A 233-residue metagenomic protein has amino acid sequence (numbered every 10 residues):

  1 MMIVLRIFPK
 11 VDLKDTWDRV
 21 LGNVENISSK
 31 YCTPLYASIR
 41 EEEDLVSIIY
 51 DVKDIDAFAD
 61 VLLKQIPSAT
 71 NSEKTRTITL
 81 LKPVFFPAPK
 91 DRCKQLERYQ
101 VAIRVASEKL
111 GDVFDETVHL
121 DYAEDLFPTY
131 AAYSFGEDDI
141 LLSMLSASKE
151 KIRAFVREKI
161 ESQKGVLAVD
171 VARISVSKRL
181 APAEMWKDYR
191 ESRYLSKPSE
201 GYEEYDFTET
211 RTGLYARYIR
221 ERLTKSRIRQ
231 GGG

Functional and structural regions predicted by a protein language model:
M1-G233: A compositional/biophysical signature of low hydrophobicity enriched in polar/charged and small residues
